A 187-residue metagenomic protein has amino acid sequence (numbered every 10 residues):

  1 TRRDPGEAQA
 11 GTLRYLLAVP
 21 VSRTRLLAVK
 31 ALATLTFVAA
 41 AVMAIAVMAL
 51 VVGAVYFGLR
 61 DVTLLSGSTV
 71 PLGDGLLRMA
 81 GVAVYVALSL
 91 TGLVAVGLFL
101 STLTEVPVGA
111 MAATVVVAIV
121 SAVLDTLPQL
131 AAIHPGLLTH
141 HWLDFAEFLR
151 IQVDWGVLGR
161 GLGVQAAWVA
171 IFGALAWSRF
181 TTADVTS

Functional and structural regions predicted by a protein language model:
R2-P5, A49, G53, F57 (+5 more regions): Membrane-water interface at transmembrane helix exits
R2-T36: Helix-loop-helix units of permease transmembrane domains in multi-pass membrane transporters, especially ABC
R3, M79-A118: A structural motif at transmembrane helix-loop-helix junctions in multipass membrane proteins
E7, A41-A49, T126-A131: Alpha-helical transmembrane segments of integral membrane proteins, especially early/N-terminal helices
A28-V94, L98, L149-V164: Secretory targeting signals
A31-L32, E105, S121: Solvent-exposed alpha-helix faces
L65-G67, V108-S178: Terminal transmembrane helical anchor/hairpin motif
T182-S187: Short cytosolic juxtamembrane segments of multi-pass membrane proteins
